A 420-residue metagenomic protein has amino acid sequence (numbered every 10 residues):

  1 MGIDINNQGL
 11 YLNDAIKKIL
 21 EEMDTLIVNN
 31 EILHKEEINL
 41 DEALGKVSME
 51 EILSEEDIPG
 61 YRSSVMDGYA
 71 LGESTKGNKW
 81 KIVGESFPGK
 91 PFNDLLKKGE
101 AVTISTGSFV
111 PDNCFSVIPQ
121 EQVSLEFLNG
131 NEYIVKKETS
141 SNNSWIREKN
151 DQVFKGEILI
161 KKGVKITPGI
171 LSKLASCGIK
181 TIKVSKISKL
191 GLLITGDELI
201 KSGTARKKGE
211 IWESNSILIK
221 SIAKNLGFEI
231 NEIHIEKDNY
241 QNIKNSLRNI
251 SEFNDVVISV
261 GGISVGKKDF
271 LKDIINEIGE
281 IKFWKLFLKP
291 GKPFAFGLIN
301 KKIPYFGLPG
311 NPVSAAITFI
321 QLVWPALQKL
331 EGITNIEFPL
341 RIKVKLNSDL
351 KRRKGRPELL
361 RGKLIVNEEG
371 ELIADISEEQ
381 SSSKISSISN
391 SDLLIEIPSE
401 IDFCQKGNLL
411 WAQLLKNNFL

Functional and structural regions predicted by a protein language model:
G2-N13, K180-L308, P312-T318: Helix-rich terminal scaffold detector
I3-N6, L10-L12, A70-H234, N249 (+3 more regions): Short, glycine/charged-enriched hinge/interface segments at domain edges or termini
Q8-W80: Intrinsically disordered, low-complexity, positively charged segments
N13-I16, E31-E37, D41, G45 (+4 more regions): Flexible glycine/proline-rich
L20-N30, E51, V110, I160-V164 (+8 more regions): Structural signal for hydrophobic packing residues in well-ordered secondary-structure cores of soluble enzyme domains
I38-L40, I58-W80, S116, E121-G130 (+1 more regions): Short beta-strand/loop turn elements enriched in aromatics
G60-Y61, I82, F92, E100 (+6 more regions): Short, conserved secondary-structure segments in the cores of folded domains
